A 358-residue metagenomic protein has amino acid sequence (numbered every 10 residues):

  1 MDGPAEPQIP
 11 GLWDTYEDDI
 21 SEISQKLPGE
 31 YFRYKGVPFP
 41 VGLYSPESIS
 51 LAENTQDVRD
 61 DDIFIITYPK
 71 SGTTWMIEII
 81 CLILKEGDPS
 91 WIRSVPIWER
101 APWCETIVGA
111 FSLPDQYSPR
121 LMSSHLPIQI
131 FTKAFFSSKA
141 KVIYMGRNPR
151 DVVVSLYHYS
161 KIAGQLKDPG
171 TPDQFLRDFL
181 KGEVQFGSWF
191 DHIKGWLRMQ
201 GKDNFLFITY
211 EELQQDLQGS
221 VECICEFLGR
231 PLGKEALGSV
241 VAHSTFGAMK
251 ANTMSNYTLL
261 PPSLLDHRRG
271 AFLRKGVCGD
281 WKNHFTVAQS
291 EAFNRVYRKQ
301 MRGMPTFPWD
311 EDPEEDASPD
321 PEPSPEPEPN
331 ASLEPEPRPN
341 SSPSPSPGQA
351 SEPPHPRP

Functional and structural regions predicted by a protein language model:
M1-I208, E235, M254-N330, E334-P358: PAPS-dependent sulfotransferase catalytic domain
T74-E86, I208-L232, V240, A248 (+1 more regions): PAPS/PAP-binding and catalytic site of the sulfotransferase fold
F227, H243, K299-G303: Hydrophobic alpha-helical segments
G238-M249, T286: C-terminal anion-handling pockets and recognition modules
